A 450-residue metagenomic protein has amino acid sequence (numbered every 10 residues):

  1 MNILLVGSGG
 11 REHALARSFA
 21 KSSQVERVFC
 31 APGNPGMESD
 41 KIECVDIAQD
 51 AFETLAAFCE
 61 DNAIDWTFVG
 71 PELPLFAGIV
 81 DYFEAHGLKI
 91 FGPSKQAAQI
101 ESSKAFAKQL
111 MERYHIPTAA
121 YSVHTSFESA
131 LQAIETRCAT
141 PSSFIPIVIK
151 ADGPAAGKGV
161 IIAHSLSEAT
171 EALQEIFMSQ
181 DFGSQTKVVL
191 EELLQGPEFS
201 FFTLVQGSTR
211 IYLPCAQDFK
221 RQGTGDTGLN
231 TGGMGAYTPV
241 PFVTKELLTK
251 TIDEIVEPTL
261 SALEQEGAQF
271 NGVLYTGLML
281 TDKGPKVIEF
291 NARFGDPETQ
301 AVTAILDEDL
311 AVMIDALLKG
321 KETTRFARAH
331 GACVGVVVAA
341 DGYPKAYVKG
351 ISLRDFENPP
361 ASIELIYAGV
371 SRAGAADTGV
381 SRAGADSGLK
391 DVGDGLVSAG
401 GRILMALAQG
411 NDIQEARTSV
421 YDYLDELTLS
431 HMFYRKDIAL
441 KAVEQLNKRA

Functional and structural regions predicted by a protein language model:
M1-K95: ATP-binding N-terminal substructure of ATP-dependent carboxylate-amine bond-forming enzymes
L5, I100-K187, Q217, P241 (+1 more regions): Active-site nucleotide/adenylate-binding loops and adjacent lid/helix of ATP-dependent enzymes
T136-S143, V370-D394: Intrinsically disordered, low-complexity terminal tails and inter-domain linkers enriched for S/T/G/P/D/E
G159-P297: Internal nucleotide-binding/catalytic subdomain
I252-L274, N291-S362, Y367-A373: Active-site "cap" helix and flanking loop/linker of ATP-utilizing ligase/carboxylase catalytic domains
P344-G374, G388-L407, D412-R417: C-terminal hydrophobic structural anchor segments that stabilize assembly/packing rather than catalytic chemistry
L389, S398-A450: Generic C-terminus detector
